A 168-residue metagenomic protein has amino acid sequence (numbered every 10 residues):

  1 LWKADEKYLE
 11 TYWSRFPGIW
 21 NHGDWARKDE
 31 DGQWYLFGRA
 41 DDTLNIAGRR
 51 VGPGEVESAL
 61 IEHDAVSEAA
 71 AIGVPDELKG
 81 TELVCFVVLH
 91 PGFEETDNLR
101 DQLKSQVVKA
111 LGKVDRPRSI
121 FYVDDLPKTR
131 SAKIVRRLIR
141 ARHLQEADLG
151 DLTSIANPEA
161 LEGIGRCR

Functional and structural regions predicted by a protein language model:
K3, K7-D115, D125, S131-I134 (+3 more regions): AMP-binding/adenylate-forming catalytic core of the ANL superfamily
I120-V123: General small-molecule cofactor/ligand-binding pocket signal
